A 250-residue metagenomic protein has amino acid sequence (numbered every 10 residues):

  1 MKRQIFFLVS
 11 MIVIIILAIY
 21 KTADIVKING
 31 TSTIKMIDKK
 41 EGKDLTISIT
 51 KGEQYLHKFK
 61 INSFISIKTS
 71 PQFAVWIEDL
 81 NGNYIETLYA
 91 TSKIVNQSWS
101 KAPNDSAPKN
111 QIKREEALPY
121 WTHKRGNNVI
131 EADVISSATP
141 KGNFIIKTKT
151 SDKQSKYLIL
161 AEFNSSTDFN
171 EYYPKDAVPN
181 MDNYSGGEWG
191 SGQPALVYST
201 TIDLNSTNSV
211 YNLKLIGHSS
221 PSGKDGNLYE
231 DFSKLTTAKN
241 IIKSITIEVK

Functional and structural regions predicted by a protein language model:
M1-I5: Positively charged n-region of N-terminal signal peptides that target proteins for export
F7-A23: Hydrophobic membrane-insertion alpha-helices, especially the h-region of bacterial N-terminal signal peptides
V26-K43, I67: Flexible, solvent-exposed loop/hinge segments and secondary-structure transition points
S32-I34, L45-T50, K224-G226, T237 (+1 more regions): Secreted peptidase-domain scaffold signal
L45-K68, K93, F169: Short amphipathic, basic-aromatic surface patches that mediate peripheral association with negatively charged
A74-E78: Beta-strand signatures of extracellular beta-sandwich domains
L80-N170: Structured domain cores in non-transmembrane regions
T148, D152, K156-K250: Glycine-rich, aromatic-bearing surface loops/beta-hairpins
